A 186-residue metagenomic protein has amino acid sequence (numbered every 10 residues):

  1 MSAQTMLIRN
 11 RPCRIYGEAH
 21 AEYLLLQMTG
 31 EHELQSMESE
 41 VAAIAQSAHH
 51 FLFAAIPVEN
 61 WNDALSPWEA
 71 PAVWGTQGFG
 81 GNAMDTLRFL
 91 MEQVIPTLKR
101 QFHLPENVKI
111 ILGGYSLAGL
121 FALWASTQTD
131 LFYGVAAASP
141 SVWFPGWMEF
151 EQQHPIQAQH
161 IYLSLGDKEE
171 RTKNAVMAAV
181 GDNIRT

Functional and structural regions predicted by a protein language model:
M1-T5: Short, hydrophobic/aromatic-rich segments at coil-to-beta transitions
R9-P12, H20-H103: Serine-hydrolase catalytic machinery in alpha/beta-hydrolase-like enzymes
L26-G30, S139, L165: The conserved beta1-alpha1 loop
P105-V108: Short helix-loop-beta connector
I111-G114, A138: Short beta-strand immediately N-terminal to the catalytic nucleophile in serine-hydrolase-like folds
G113-A118, A122: Gly/Ala-rich beta-loop-alpha elbow adjacent to hydrolase catalytic centers
W124-G134: Conserved hydrolase catalytic core segment
S141-T186: The feature captures the conserved acid-bearing segment of alpha/beta-hydrolase catalytic domains
